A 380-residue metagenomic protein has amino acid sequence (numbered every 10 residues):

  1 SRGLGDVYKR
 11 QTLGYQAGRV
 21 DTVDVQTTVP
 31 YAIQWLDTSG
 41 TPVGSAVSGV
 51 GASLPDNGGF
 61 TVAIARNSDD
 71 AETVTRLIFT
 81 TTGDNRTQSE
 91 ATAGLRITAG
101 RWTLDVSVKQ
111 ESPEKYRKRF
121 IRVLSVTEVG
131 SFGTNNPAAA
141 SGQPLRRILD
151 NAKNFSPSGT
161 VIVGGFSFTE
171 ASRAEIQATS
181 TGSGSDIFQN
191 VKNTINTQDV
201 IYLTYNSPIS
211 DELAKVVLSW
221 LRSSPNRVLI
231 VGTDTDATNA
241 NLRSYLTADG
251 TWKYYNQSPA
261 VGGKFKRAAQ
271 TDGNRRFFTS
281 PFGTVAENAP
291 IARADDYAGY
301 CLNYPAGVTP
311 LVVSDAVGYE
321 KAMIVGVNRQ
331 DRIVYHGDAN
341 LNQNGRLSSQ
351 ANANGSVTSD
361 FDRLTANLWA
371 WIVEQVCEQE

Functional and structural regions predicted by a protein language model:
S1-Y8: Short, small-residue-biased leader/transition segments that mark boundaries at the very start of proteins
K9-W35: Solvent-exposed, low-complexity, repeat-rich "mucin-like" stalks and linkers
G58-V62: Short strand-edge motifs at loop-to-beta-strand transitions and within beta-strands of extracellular beta-rich domains
T75-L77, T81, S89-G100: A short beta-strand micro-motif common to beta-rich folds, especially ectodomain repeats
W102-V200, T204, N342-R346, N352 (+2 more regions): Aromatic-Pro/Gly-enriched surface loop or interdomain linker that acts as a lid/target-recognition segment
V123-S125, V200-T204, R227-G232, R332-G337: Structural recognition of the beta-strand scaffold that forms the well-ordered cores of secreted hydrolase catalytic
L203, S207-P290: A glycine-rich, often tryptophan-bearing local segment used as a flexible ligand/cofactor-contacting loop or short
S258-S348: Catalytic beta-strand/loop cores that center a nucleophilic Ser/Cys/Thr and support acyl-enzyme chemistry
